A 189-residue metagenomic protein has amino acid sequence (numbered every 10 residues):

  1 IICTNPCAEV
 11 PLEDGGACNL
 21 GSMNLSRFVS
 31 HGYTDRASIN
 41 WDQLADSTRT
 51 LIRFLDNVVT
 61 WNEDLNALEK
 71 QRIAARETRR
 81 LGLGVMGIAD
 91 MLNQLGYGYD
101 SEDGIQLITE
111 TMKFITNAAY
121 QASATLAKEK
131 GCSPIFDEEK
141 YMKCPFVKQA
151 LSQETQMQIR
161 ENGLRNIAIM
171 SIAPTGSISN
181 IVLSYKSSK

Functional and structural regions predicted by a protein language model:
I1-A75, V85-L95, S184-Y185, K189: Function-dense linear segments that define catalytic or interfacial modules in macromolecule-processing proteins
E13-N19, G82, G87, N162-N166 (+1 more regions): Short, well-ordered loop/turn elements at secondary-structure boundaries
A17, T78-V85, Y141, Q149: Short alpha-helical patches at coil-to-helix transitions and adjacent helical residues in well-structured domains
R36-S38, N117, S177: Generic alpha-helical propensity signal that fires on short helical segments and nearby coil/disordered stretches
S47-R72, R76, G98-T175: Internal maturation/activation junctions in enzymes
A173-K189: C-terminal catalytic subdomain
